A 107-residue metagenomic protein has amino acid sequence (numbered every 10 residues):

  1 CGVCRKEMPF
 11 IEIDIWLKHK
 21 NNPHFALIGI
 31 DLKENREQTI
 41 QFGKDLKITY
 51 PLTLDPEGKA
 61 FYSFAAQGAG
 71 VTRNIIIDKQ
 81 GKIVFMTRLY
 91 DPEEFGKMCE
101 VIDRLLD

Functional and structural regions predicted by a protein language model:
C1-I13: Conserved redox-active cysteine motifs that mediate thiol-disulfide chemistry, especially di-cysteine Cys-X(1-2)-Cys
V3, E34-N35, Y90: Glycine-/small-residue-rich active-site loops that bind phosphorylated ligands and cofactors
C4-E7, Q38, E94-M98: Residues at alpha-helix caps and immediate loop-helix transition turns in enzyme cores, especially N- and C-cap
M8, D31-K33, K82: Short, conserved structural micro-motifs that define repeat-unit consensus positions and nucleotide-binding loops
I15-G58: Conserved segment of the thioredoxin-like fold in thiol-based oxidoreductases
L46-T49, P56-D103: Thiol/disulfide oxidoreductase modules built on the thioredoxin-like
